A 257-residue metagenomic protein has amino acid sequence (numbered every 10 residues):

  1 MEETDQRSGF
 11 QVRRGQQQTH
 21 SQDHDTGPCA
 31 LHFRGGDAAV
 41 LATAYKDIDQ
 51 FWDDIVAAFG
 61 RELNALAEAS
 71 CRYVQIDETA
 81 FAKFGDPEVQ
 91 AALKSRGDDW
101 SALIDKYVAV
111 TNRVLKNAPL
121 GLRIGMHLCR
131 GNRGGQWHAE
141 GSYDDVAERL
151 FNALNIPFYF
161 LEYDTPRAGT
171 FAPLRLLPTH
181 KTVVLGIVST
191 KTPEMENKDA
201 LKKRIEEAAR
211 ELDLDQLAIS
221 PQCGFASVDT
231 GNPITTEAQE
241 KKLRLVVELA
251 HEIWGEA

Functional and structural regions predicted by a protein language model:
M1-A257: Domain-level signal for soluble alpha/beta catalytic cores
